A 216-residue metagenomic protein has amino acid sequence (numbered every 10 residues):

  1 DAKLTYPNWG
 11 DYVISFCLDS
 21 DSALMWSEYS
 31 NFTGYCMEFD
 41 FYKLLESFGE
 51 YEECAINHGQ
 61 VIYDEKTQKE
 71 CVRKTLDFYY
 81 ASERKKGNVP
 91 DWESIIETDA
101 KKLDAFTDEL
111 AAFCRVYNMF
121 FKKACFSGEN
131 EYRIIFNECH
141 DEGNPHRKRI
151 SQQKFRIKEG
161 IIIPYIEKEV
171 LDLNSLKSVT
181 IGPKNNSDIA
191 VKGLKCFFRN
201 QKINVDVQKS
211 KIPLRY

Functional and structural regions predicted by a protein language model:
D1-Y216: Catalytic-core loop-and-flanking beta/alpha module that positions acidic residues for ribose/phosphate chemistry
